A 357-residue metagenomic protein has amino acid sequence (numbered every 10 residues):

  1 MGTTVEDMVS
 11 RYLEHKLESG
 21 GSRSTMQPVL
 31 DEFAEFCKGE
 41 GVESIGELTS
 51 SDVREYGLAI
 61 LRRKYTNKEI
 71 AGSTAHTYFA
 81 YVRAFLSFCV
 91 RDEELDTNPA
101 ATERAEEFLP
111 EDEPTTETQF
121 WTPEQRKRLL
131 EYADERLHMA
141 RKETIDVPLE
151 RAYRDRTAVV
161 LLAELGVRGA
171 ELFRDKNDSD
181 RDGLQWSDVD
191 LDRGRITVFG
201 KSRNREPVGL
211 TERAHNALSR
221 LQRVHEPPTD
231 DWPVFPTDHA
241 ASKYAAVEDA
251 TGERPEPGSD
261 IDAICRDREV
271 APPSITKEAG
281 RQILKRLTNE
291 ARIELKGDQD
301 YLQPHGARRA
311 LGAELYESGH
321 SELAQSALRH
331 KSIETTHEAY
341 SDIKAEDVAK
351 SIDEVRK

Functional and structural regions predicted by a protein language model:
S10-S24, P28-E117: N-terminal core-binding DNA-recognition domain of tyrosine recombinases/integrases
V82, A158-V159, G166-D175, R181 (+1 more regions): Alpha-helix N-cap/helix-start motif at helix boundaries, enriched for small hydrophobics
E111-M139, R203-E212, P228-V234: DNA breakage-rejoining catalytic core of tyrosine-based enzymes
K127-G169: Basic, Lys/Arg- and aromatic-enriched nucleic-acid-binding interface segment
R141, I145, P255-P273, K277-S326 (+1 more regions): Short, basic (Lys/Arg/His-rich) helix/loop patches that form interaction surfaces in the mid-to-C-terminal regions
R174-W232, P236-I261: Conserved tyrosine-mediated DNA breakage-rejoining catalytic core shared by Y-recombinases
D178-G183, D188-V189, G319-A339: Short, polar N-cap/turn motifs at the start of nucleic acid-interacting alpha helices
D342-K357: DNA/chromatin major-groove-contacting recognition/catalytic segments
